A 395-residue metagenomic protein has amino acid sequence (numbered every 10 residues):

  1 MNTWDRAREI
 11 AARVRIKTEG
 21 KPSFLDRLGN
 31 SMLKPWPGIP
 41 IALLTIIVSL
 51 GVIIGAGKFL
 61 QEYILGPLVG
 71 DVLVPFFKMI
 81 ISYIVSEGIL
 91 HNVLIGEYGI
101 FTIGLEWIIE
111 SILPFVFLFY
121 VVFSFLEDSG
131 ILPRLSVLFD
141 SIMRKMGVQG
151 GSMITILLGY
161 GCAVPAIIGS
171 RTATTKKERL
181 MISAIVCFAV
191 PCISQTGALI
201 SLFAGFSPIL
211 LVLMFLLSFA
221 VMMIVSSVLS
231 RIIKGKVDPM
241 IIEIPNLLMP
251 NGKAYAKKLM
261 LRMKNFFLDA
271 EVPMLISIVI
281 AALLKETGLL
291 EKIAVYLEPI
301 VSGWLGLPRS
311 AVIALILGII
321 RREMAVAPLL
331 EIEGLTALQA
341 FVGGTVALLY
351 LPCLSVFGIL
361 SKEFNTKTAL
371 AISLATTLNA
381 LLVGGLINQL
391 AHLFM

Functional and structural regions predicted by a protein language model:
M1-A11, V137-V148, M223-K236: Short, non-transmembrane cytosolic segments of multipass membrane proteins
M1-G29: Switch/coupling subdomain of P-loop NTPase systems
R6-I16, I232-M263: Interfacial helix-loop-helix hairpins and adjacent transmembrane helices of multi-pass alpha-helical membrane proteins
G29-T45, K264-M274, F364-I372: Alpha-helical transmembrane segments and their helix-start/interface "positive-inside/aromatic belt" motifs in integral
P40-V48, F117, V121, L216 (+5 more regions): Generic alpha-helical transmembrane segments of integral inner-membrane proteins, especially permease/transport modules
I41-I109, F119-F125, S129, L135 (+2 more regions): Transmembrane helical segments that form the transport core of multi-pass membrane transport proteins
E106-I108, V122-M181, I185-I193, L199-I209 (+1 more regions): Membrane-interfacial helix-loop connectors
P165, S170-E178, F188-V190, G197-N246 (+2 more regions): Juxtamembrane and boundary regions of transmembrane helices in multi-pass small-molecule transporters and channels
